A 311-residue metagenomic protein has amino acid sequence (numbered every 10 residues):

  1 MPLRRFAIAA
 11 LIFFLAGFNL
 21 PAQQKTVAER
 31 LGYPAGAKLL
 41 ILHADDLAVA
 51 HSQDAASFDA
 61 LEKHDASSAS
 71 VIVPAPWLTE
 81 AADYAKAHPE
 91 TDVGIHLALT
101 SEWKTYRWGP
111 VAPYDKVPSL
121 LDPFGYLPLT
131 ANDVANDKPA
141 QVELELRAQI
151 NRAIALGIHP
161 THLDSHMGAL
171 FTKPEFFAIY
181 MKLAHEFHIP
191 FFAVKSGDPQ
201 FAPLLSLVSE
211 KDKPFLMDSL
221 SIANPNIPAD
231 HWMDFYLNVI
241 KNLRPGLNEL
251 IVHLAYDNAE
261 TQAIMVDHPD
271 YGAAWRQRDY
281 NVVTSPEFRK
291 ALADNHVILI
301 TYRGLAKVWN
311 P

Functional and structural regions predicted by a protein language model:
R5, L20-I41: N-terminal pre-catalytic segment of deacetylase/amide-hydrolase enzymes
I8-G17: Bacterial N-terminal signal peptides
R30-G32, S57-K63, E80-D92, G109-D122 (+2 more regions): Acidic (Asp/Glu)-rich catalytic clusters
L39-I41, A66-S70, E90-H96, P160-D164 (+3 more regions): Structural preference for beta-strand elements that scaffold enzyme active sites
S52-A75: A short alpha/beta connector and helix-capping loop motif
W108-N132, I264-G272: Active-site gating loops and adjacent loop-to-helix segments of metal-dependent hydrolytic enzymes
P139, E143-P214, L220-W232, K241 (+1 more regions): Catalytic domains of cell-wall/extracellular-matrix polysaccharide-remodeling enzymes, centered on de-N-acetylation
F191-V194, H268-P311: C-terminal domain-boundary segment and adjacent tail
